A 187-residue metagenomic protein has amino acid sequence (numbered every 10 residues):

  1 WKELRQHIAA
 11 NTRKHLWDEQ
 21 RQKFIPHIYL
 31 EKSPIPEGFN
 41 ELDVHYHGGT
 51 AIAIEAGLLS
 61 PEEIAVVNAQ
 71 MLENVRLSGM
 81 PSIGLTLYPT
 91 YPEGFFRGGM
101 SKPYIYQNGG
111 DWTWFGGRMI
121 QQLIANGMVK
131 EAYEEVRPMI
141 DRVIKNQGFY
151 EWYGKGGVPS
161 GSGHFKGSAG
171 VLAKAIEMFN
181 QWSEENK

Functional and structural regions predicted by a protein language model:
W1-E73, L77-P89, E93, D141-F179: Catalytic cores of carbohydrate-active enzymes
A53, M119-L123, A132, L172: Hydrophobic, well-ordered secondary-structure elements that form the walls of internal hydrophobic environments
P81-T113: Generic long, charged, amphipathic alpha-helical segments
W114-R118: Internal helical hairpin/lid segments
E135-V136: Hydrophobic transmembrane alpha-helices and their immediate junctions
S183-K187: Intrinsic disorder at enzyme termini
